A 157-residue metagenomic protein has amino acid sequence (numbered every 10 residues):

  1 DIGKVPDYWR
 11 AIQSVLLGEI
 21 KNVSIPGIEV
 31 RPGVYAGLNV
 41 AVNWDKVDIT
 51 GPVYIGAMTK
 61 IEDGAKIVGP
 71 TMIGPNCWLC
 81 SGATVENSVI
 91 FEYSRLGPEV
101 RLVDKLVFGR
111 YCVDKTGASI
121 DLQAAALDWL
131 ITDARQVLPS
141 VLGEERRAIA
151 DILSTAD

Functional and structural regions predicted by a protein language model:
D1-D157: Left-handed beta-helix
